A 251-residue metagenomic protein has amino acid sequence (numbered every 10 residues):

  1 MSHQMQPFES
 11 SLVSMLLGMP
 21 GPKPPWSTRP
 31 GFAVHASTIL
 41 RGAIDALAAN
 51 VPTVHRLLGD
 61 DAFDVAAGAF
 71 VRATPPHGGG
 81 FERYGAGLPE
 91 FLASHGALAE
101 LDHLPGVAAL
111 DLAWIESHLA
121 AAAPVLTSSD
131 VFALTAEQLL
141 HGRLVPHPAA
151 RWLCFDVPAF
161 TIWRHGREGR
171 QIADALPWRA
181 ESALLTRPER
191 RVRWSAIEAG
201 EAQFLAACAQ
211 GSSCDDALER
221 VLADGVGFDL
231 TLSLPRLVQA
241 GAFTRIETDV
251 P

Functional and structural regions predicted by a protein language model:
M1-V125: N-terminal, charged low-complexity regulatory/assembly segments
R29-F32, A183, G211-C214: A short alpha-helix capping/helix-coil boundary motif
L58, L134, F155, S212 (+1 more regions): Short coil/turn linker and secondary-structure boundary residues
A73-G200: Hydrophobic packing positions characteristic of elongated beta-solenoid/beta-helix-type spike/fiber shafts
R190-P251: C-terminal structured interaction module
